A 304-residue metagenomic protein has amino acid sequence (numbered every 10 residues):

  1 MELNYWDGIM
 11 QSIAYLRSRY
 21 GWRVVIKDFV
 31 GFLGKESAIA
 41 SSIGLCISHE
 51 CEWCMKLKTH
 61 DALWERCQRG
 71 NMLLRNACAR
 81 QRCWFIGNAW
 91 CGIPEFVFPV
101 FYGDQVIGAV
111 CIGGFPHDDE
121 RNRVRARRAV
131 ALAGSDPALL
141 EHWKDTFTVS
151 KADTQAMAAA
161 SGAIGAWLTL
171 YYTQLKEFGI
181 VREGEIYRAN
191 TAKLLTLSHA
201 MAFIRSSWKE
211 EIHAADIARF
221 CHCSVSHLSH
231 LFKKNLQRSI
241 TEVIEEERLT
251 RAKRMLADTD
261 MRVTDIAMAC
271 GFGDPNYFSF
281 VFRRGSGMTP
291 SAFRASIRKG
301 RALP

Functional and structural regions predicted by a protein language model:
M1-R23, G108-E185: Juxtadomain coupling helices with adjacent low-complexity linkers
E2-Y5, M10-G92: Structured interaction and signal-relay segments at domain junctions
G70-A126, A160-I164: Sensory/regulatory domains in signal-transduction proteins
Y171-A202, S206, A214-C221, K234-E246: Short, Lys/Arg-enriched, Trp-marked, Pro/Gly-tolerant hinge/linker segments that flank
S198-I212, F232, L236, K253-R262 (+2 more regions): Basic, amphipathic alpha-helical hairpins
A215-S224, L228, F232, I266-G273 (+2 more regions): Append "Primarily bacterial transcriptional regulators
K234-D274, A295-P304: Terminal helix-turn-helix DNA-binding modules in bacterial transcription factors
F280-P304: …primarily DNA-binding HTH/wHTH and HhH modules…
